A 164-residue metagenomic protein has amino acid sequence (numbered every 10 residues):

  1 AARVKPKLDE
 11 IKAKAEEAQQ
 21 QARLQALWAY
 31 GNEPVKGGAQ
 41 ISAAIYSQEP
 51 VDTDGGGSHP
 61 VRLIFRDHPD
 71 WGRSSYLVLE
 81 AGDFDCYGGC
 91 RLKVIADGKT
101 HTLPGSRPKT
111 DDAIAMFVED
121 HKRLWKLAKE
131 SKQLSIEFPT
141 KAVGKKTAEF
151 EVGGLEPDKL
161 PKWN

Functional and structural regions predicted by a protein language model:
A2-N164: A generic "folded-domain core" signal
